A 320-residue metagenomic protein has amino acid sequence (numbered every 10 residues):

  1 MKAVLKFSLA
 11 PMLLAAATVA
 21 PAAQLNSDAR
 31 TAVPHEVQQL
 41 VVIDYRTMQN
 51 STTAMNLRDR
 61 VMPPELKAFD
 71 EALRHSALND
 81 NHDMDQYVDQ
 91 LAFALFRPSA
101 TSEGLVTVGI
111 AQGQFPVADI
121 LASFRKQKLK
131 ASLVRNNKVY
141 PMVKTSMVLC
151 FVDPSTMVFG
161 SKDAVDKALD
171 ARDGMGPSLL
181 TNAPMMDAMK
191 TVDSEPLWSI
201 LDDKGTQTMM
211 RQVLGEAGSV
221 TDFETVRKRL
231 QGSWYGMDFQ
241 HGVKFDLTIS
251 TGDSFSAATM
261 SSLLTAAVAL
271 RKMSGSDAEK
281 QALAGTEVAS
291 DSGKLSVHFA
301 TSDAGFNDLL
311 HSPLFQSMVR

Functional and structural regions predicted by a protein language model:
M1-A10: Bacterial N-terminal signal peptides that target proteins for export
P11-P21: Hydrophobic h-region of N-terminal signal peptides that target proteins for export in Gram-negative bacteria
A22-V143, M185-R227, S262-E287, S296 (+2 more regions): Structural boundary/hinge residues at secondary-structure and domain interfaces
V41, T145-G174, G242, E287-F306: A short, solvent-exposed beta-edge/loop patch
G113-V117, G252-S256, D291: A short, structured loop/turn motif at beta-sheet edges
V148-M210: A conserved glycine-rich beta-strand in the N-terminal activation segment of trypsin-fold
R227-S254: Helix-loop elements that line ligand-binding/catalytic pockets
G242, S250-M273: A hydrophobic, small-residue-rich beta->alpha segment in the mid-to-C-terminal subdomain of diverse proteins
